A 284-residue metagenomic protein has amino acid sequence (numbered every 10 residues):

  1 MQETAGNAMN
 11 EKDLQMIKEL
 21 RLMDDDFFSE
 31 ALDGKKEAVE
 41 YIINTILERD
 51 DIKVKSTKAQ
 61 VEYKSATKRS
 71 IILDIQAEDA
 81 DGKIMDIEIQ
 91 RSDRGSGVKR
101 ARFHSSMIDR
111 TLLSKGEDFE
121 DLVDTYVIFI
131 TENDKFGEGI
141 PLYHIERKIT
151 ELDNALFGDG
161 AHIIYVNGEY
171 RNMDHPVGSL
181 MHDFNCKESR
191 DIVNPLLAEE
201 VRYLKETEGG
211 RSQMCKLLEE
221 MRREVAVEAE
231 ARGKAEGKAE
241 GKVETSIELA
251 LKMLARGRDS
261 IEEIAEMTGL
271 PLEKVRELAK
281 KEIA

Functional and structural regions predicted by a protein language model:
M1-G160, N172: Accessory alpha/beta interaction modules
Q2-K18, E78, M85-Q90, P176-A284: Short, charged alpha-helical interaction segments and adjacent helix-coil junctions
T150-D159, I164, L180, F184-K187: Low-complexity, glycine/alanine/valine/leucine- and proline-rich hydrophobic stretches
